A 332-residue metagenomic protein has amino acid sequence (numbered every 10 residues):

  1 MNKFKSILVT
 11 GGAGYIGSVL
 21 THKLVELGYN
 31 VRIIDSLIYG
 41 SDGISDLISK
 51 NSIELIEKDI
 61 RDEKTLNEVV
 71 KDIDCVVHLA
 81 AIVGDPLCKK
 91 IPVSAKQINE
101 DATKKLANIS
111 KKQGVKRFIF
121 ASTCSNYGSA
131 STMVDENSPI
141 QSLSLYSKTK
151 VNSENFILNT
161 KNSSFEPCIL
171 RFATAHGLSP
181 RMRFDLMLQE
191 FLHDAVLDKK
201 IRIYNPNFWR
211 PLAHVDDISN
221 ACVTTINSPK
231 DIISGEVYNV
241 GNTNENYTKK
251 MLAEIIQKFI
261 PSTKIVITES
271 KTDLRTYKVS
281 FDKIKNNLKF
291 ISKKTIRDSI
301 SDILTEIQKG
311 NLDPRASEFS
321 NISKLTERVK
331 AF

Functional and structural regions predicted by a protein language model:
M1-C75: N-terminal Rossmann/SDR dinucleotide-binding element
T10, I34, V76-A80, F118-C124 (+1 more regions): SDR active-site strand-loop-helix element
I60-I98: NAD(P)H-binding glycine-rich loop region in Rossmannoid oxidoreductase-like domains and their noncatalytic homologs
R61, S94-K105, I140, S144 (+1 more regions): Glycine-rich NAD(P)-binding loop of the Rossmann-fold in SDR/ketoreductase-type enzymes
H78, K104-L145: Conserved Rossmann-fold NAD(P)-dependent oxidoreductase catalytic core, especially the SDR/UDP-sugar
K96, L143-V151, M182-L186, P211-L212: Short-chain dehydrogenase/reductase
T132, N155-R210, V215-I226, E254-Q257: NAD(P)-dependent short-chain dehydrogenase/reductase
K199, I203-F332: C-terminal substrate-binding subdomain of Rossmann-fold SDR/epimerase-dehydratase oxidoreductases
